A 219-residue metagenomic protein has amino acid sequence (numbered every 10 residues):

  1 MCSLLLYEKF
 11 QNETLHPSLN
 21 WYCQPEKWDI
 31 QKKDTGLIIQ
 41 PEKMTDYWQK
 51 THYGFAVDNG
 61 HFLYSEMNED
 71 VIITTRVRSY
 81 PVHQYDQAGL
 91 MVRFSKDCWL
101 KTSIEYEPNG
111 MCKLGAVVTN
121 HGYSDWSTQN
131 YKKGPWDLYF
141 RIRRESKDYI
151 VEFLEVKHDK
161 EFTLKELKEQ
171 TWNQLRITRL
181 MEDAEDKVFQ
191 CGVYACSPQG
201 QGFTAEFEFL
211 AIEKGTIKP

Functional and structural regions predicted by a protein language model:
M1-P219: Extracellular glycan-recognition regions
